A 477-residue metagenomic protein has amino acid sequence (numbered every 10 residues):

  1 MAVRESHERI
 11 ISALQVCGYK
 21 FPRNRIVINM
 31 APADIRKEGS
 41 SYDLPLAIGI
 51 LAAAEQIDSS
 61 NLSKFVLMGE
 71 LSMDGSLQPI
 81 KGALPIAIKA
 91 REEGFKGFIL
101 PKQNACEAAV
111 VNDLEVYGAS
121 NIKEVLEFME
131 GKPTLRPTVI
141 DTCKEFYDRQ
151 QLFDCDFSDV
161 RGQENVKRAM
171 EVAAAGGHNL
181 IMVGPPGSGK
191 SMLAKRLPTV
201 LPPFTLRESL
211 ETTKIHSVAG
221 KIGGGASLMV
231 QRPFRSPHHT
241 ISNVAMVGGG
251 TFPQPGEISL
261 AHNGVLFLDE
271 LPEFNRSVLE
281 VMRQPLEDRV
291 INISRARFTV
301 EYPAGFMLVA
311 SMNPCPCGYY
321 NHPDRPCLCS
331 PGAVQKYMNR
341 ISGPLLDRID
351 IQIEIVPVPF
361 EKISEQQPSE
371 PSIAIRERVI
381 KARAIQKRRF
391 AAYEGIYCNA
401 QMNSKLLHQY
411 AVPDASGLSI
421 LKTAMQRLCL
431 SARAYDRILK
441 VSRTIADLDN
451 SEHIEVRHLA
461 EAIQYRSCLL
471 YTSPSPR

Functional and structural regions predicted by a protein language model:
M1-H7, P22, N29-G39, F252-P253 (+1 more regions): Basic, amphipathic alpha-helical bundle interface domains used for macromolecular binding and assembly
M1-I181, S188, S294, A434-Y435 (+2 more regions): Peripheral, non-AAA+ core regions of ATP-driven protein-machinery
G18-Y19, G39, A108, Y117 (+11 more regions): Replace "in large, NTP-powered and nucleic-acid-processing enzymes" with "in large, NTP-powered factors and other
F21-N24, N61-L62, E92-G94, N112 (+9 more regions): Short loop/turn elements that form and flank the Walker-type P-loop nucleotide-binding site in RecA-like NTPase cores
T134-V172, R207-I258: P-loop NTPase nucleotide-binding/switch module
V183-A219: Walker A/P-loop
E270: Walker B catalytic acidic pair
S475-R477: Positively charged, low-complexity/disordered segments
